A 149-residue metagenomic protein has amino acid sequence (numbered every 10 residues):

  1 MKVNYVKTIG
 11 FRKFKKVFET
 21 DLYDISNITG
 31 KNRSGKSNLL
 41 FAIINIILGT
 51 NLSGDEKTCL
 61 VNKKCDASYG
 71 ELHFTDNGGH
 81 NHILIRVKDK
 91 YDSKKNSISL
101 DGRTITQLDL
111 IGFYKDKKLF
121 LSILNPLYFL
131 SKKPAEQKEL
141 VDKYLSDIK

Functional and structural regions predicted by a protein language model:
M1-N45: Pre-Walker A-like glycine/lysine-rich segment at the N-terminus of P-loop NTPase domains
G10, L39, G70, R86 (+1 more regions): Conserved RecA-like P-loop NTPase ATPase core
S26, S122-Y128: Short hinge/gating elements
G30-S34, N38, I98-G102, K133: Conserved ABC ATPase signature
S37-L40, D66-A67, Q107, P134-K138: Amphipathic alpha-helical transducer elements in NTP-driven molecular machines
I43, I47, F74, Y144-L145: Hydrophobic aliphatic residues
T50-I123: Nucleotide-state sensing region of NTPase/ATPase domains
P126-K149: Extended, Lys/Glu-rich alpha-helical coiled-coil stalks
